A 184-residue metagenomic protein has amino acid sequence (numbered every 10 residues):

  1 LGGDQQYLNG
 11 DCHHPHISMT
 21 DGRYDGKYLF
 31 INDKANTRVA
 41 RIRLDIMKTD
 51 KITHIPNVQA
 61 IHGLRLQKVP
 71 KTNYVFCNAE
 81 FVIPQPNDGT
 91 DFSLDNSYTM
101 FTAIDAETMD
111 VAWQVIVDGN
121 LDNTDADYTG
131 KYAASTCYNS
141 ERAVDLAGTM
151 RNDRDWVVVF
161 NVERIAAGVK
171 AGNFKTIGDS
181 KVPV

Functional and structural regions predicted by a protein language model:
L1-V184: Predominantly soluble domains enriched in secretory-pathway, periplasmic, or organellar proteins
